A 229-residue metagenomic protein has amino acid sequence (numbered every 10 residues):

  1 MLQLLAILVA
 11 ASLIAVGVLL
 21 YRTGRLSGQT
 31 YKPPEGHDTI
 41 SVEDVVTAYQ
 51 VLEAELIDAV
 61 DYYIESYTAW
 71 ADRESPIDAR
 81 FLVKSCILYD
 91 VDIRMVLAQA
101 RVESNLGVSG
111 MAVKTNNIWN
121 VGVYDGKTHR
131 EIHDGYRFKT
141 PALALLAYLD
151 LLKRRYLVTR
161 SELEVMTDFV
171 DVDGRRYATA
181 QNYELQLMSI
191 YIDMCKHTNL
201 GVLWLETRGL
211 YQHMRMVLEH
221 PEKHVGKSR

Functional and structural regions predicted by a protein language model:
L2-R229: Catalytic cores of secreted/periplasmic lytic hydrolases that degrade extracellular macromolecules
